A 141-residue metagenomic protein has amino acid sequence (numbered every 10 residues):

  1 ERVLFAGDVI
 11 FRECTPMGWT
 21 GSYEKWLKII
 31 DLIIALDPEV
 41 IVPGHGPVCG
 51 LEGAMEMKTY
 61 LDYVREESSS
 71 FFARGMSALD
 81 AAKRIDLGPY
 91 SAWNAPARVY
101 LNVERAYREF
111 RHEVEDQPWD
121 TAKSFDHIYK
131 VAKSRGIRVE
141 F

Functional and structural regions predicted by a protein language model:
E1-S70: Metallo-beta-lactamase
A35, A73-R74, L87: Secondary-structure boundary motif
S69-A81: Short, charged, surface-exposed loops that flank catalytic or proteolytic processing sites
A78-F141: C-terminal regulatory/interaction regions
